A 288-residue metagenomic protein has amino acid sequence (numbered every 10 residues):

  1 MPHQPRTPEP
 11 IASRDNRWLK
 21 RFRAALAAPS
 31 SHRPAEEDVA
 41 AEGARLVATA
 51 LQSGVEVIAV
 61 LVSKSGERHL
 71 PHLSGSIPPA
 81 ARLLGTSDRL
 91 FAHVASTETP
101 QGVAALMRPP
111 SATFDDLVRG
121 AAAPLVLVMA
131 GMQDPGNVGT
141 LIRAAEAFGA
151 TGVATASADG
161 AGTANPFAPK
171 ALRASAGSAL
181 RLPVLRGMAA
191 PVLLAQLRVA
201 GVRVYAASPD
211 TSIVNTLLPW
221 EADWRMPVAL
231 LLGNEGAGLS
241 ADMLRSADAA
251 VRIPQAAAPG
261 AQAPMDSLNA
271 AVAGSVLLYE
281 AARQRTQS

Functional and structural regions predicted by a protein language model:
M1-L73, D159-A164: Boundary-proximal intrinsically disordered activation/regulatory segments immediately upstream of a helical core
H3-R6, Q52, L106, S111-V214 (+1 more regions): RNA substrate-binding interface of SAM-dependent RNA methyltransferases
G43, Q133-L141, D266-A273: Amphipathic alpha-helical repeat scaffolds
S76-S96, V184-M188: A glycine-rich helix N-cap at a beta->alpha junction
T86-S87, A130, A156-S157, P183 (+1 more regions): Short beta->alpha connector loops at strand-helix junctions that form conserved, small/polar/Pro-enriched
A105, E146-F148, T163-P166, A171-S178 (+2 more regions): Structured adenosyl-cofactor binding patch, chiefly the S-adenosyl-L-methionine
Y205-M265: Active-site/ligand-binding-proximal alpha/beta "capping" segment
